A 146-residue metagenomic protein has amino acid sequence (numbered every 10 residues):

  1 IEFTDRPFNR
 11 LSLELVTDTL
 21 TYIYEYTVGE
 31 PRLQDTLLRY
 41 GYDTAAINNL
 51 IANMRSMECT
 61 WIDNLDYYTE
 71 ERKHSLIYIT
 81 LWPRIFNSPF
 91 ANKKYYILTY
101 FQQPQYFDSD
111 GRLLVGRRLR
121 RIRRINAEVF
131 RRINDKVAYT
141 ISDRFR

Functional and structural regions predicted by a protein language model:
I1-S56, T60: N-terminal export/targeting and maturation segments
M57-R146: Extracytoplasmic electrostatic interaction patches
